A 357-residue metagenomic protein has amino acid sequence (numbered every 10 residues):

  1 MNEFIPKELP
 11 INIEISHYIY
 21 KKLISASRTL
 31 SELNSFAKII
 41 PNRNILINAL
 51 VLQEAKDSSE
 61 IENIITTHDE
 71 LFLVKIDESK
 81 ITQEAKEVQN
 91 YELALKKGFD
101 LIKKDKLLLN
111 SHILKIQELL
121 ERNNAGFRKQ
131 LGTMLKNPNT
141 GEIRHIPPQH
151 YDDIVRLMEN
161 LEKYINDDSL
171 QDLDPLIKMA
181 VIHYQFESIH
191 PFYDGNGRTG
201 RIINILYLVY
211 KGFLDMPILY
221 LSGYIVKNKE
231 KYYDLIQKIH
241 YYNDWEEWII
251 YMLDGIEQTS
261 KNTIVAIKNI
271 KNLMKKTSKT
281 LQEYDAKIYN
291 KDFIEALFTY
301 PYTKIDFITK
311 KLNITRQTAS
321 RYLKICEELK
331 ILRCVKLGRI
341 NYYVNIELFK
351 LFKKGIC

Functional and structural regions predicted by a protein language model:
M1-C357: FIC/Doc superfamily catalytic core
